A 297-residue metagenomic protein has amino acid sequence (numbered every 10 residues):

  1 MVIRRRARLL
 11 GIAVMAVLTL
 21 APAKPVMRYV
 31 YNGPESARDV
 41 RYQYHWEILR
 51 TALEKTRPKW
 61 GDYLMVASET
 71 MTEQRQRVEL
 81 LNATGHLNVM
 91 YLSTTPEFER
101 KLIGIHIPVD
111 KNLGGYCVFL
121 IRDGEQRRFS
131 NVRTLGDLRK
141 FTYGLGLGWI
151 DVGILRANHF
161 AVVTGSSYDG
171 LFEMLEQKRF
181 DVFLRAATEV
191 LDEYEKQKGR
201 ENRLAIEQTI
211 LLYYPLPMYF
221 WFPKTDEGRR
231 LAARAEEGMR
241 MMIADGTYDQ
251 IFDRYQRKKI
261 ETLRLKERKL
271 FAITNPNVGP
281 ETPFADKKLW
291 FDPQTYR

Functional and structural regions predicted by a protein language model:
P25-K101, F141: Extracytoplasmic small-molecule ligand-binding "clamshell" domains of the periplasmic binding protein/Venus flytrap
L49-Y63, N131-D137, L147-S167, Y194-E201: Ligand-binding cleft/hinge of the Venus flytrap
E69-L87, A157, D169-T188: Short helices/loops that flank or line small-molecule/ion binding pockets
L80-L81, N88-K101, F183-R203: A ligand-binding cleft/hinge motif common to bilobed small-molecule-binding domains
I103-L113, R200-Y214, T262-K269: Short beta-strand->loop
I107-G153: A conserved helix-loop-strand patch within extracytoplasmic ligand-binding domains of the periplasmic binding
C117-R133, P215-A233: A bilobed periplasmic-binding-protein/Venus flytrap-type ligand-binding module shared by bacterial periplasmic
G238-R297: An extracytoplasmic/periplasmic, membrane-proximal ligand-sensing/linker region
